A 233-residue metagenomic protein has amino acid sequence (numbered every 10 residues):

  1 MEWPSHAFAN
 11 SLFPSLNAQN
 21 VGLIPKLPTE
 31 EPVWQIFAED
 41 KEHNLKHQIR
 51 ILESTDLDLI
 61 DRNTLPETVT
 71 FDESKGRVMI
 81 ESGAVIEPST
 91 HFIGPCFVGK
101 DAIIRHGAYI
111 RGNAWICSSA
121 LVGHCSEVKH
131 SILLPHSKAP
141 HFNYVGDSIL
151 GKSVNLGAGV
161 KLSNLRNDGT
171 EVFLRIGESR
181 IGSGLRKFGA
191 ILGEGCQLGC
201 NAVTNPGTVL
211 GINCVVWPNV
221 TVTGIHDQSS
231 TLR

Functional and structural regions predicted by a protein language model:
M1-V69, S74-G76, T208, N213 (+2 more regions): Terminal amphipathic alpha-helical/low-complexity segments used for targeting or macromolecular assembly
I60-T64, I80-E81, G193, L198: Conserved short histidine dyad/triad with adjacent acidic residue
T64, A84, A102, P135-H136: Short Cys/His-rich Zn2+-coordinating modules
T70-F71, H91-F92, Y109-I110, Y144-G146 (+1 more regions): Glycine-rich beta-solenoid repeat tracts in large extracellular/virion proteins
E73-I116: Glycine-rich active-site/cofactor-binding loop and its immediate structural neighborhood
S118-S119, G123: Surface-exposed extracellular loop regions of Gram-negative outer-membrane beta-barrel proteins
H124-C125, H130-H136, P140-R233: Glycine-rich hexapeptide-repeat left-handed beta-helix
